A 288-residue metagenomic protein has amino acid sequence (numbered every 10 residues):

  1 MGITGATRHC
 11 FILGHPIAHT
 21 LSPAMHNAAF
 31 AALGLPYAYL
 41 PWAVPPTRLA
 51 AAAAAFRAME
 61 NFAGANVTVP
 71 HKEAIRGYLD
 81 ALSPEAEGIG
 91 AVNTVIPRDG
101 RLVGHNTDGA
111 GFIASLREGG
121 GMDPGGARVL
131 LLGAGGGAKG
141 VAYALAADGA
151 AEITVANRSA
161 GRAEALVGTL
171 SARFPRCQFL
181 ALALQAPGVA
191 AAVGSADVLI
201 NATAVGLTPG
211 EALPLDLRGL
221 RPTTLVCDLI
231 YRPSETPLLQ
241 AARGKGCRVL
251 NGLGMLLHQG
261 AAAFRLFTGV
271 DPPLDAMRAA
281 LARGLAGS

Functional and structural regions predicted by a protein language model:
G2-G121: Phosphate/diphosphate ligand-binding glycine-rich loop within oxidoreductases
I3-T4, P124-G125, G149, L215-T224: Short, conserved loop/helix-junction motifs that constitute active-site signature segments in enzyme catalytic cores
G14, G104-G109, L116, G120 (+2 more regions): Glycine-rich adenosine-cofactor-binding loop
G126, L225, L229-S288: Adenosine-phosphate binding glycine-rich loop
A147-E152, K245-R248: Conserved S-adenosyl-L-methionine
A150-F174: NAD(P)-binding Rossmann-fold cofactor-contacting core
Q178-V249: Rossmann-like adenosine-cofactor binding region
